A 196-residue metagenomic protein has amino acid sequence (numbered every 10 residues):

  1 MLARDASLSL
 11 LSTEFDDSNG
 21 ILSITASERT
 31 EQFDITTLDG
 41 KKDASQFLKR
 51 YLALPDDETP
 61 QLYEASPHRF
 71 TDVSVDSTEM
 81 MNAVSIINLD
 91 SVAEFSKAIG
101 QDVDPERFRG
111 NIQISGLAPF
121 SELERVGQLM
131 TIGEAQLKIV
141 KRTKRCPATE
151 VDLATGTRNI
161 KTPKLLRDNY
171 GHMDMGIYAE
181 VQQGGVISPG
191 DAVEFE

Functional and structural regions predicted by a protein language model:
M1-E196: Metal-cofactor-dependent catalytic cores
